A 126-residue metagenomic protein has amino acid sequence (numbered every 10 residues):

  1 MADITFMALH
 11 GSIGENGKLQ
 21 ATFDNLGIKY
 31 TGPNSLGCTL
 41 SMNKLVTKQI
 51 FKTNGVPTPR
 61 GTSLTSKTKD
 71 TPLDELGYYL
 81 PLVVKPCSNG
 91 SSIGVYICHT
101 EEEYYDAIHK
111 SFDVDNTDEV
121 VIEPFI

Functional and structural regions predicted by a protein language model:
M1-D24: N-terminal glycine-rich "phosphate-gripper" loop used for MgATP/nucleotide binding and carboxylate activation
T5-A8, T31-P33, R60, I97 (+1 more regions): Short catalytic-loop micro-motif centered on adjacent basic/acidic residues
G11-I13, L64-K69, I126: Short beta->alpha connector loops
I13, S41-L45, C98, E102: Short, amphipathic alpha-helical segments
I13-N16, S92, Y96: Gly/Ser/Thr-rich beta-alpha loop segments that engage phosphate groups in nucleotides
Q20, D24-G94: A conserved helix-loop-beta module that forms one wall/lid of the active-site cleft in ATP-utilizing catalytic domains
H99-I126: Phosphate-binding site of ATP-dependent enzymes
